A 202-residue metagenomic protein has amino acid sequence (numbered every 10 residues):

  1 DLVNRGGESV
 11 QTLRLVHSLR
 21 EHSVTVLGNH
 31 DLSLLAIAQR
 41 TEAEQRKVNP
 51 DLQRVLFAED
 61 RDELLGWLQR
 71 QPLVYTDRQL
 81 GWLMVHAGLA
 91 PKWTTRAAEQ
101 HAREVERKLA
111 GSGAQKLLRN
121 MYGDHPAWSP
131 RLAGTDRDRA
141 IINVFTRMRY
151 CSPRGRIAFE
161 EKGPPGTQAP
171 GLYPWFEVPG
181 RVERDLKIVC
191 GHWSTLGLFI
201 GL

Functional and structural regions predicted by a protein language model:
D1, G28-N29, G191-H192: Active-site glycine-centered loops adjacent to acidic/histidine catalytic or metal-binding residues that shape
L2-Q11: An N-terminal domain-cap segment
N4, L89, T195: Short active-site segment of divalent metal-dependent hydrolases/proteases that encodes the spacing between
V10-L13, H17-D136: Active-site neighborhood of divalent metal-dependent phosphoester bond hydrolases
A133-G166: Acidic, glycine-rich loop-and-strand cores that form catalytic or ligand-binding grooves in diverse globular domains
Q168-P174: Intrinsic-disorder detector for long, low-complexity, phosphorylation-rich regulatory segments in eukaryotic complex
W175-L202: A conserved acidic, glycine/proline-rich C-terminal tail/linker
